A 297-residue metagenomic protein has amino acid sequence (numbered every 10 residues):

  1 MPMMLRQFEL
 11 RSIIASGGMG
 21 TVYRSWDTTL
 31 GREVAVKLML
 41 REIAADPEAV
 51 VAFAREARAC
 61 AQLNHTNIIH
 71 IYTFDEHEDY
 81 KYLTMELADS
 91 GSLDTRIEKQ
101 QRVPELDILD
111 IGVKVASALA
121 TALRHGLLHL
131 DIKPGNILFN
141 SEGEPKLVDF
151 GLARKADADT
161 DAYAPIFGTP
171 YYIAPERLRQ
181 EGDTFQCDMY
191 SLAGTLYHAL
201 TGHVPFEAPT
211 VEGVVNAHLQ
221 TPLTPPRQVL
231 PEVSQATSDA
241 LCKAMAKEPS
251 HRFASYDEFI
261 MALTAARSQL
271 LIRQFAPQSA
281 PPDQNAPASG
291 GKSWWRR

Functional and structural regions predicted by a protein language model:
R11-G17, V22: Protein kinase glycine-rich loop
L40-Q62: AlphaC helix of the eukaryotic protein kinase fold
F74: Activation-segment/catalytic-loop signature of the eukaryotic protein kinase fold
E78-S92, R96: Conserved short submotifs of the Hanks-type protein kinase catalytic core that shape the nucleotide-binding pocket
I111-G112: Activation segment signature within eukaryotic-like protein kinase domains
S117-L127: Protein kinase catalytic-loop region centered on the HRD/HxD motif
T169-Q274: C-terminal lobe helix-coil module of Hanks-type protein kinase domains
